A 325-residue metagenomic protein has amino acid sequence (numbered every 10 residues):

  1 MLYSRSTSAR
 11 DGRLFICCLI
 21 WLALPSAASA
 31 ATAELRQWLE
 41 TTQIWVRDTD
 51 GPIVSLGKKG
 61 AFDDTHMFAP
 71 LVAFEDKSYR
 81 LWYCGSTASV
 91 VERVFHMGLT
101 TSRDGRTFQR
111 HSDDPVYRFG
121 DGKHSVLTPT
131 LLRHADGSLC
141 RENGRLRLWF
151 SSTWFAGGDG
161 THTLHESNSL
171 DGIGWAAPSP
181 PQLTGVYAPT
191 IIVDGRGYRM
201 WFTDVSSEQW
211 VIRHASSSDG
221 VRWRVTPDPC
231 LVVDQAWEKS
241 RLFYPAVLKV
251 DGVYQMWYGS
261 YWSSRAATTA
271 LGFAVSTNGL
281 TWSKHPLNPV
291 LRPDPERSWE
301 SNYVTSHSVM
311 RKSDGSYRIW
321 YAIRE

Functional and structural regions predicted by a protein language model:
L2-S6, L24-A27: Intrinsically disordered, low-complexity segments
Y3-I16: Bacterial N-terminal signal peptides that target proteins for export
S6, I20-W21, N143: General secretory precursor processing signal
R10-G12, S26, A30: Compositionally biased non-globular segments, especially hydrophobic aliphatic-rich helices of signal peptides
F15-P25: Bacterial N-terminal signal peptides
A30-T128, L132-A188, I192-F243, L248-N302 (+1 more regions): Beta-rich carbohydrate-recognition and catalytic domains
